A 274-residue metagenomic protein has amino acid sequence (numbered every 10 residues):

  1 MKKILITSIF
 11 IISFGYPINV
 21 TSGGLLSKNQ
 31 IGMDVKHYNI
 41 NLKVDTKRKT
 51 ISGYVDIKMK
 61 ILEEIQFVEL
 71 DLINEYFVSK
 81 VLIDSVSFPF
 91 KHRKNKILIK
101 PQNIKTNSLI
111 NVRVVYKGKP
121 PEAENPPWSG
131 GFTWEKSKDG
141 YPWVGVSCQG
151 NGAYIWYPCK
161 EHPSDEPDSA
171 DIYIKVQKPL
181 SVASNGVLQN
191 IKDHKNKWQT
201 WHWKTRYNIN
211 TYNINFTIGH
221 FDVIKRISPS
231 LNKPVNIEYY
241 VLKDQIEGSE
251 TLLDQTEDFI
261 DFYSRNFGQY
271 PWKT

Functional and structural regions predicted by a protein language model:
I4-S13: Sec-dependent N-terminal signal peptides
Y16-W272: Acidic/His-enriched low-complexity segments
